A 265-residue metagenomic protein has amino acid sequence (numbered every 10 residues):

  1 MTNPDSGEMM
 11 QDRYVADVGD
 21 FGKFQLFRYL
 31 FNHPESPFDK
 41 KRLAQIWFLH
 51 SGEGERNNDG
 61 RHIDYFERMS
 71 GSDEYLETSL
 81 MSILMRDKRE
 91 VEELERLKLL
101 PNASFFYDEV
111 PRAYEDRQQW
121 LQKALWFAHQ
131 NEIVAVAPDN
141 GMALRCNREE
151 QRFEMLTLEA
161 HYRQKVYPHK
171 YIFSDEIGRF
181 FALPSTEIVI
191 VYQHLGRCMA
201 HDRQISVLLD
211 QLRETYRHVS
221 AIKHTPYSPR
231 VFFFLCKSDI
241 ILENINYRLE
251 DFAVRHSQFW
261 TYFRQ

Functional and structural regions predicted by a protein language model:
T2-Q265: Class I S-adenosyl-L-methionine-dependent methyltransferase catalytic core
